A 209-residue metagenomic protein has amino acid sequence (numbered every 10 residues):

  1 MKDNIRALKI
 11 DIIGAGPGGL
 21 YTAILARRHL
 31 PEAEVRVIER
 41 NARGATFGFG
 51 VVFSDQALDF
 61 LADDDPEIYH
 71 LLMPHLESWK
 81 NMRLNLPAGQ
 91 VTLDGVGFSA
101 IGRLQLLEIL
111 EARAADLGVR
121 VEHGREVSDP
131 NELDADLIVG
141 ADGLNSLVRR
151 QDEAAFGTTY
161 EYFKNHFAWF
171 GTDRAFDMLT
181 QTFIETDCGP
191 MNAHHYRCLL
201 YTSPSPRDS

Functional and structural regions predicted by a protein language model:
M1-I5: A short, basic/flexible loop-to-alpha-helix module at the beginning of a structural domain
R6-G16: Beta1/beta-strand and adjacent pyrophosphate-binding region of the FAD-binding site in flavoprotein oxidoreductases
G19: N-terminal Rossmann-fold NAD(P) dinucleotide-binding loop
R27-F47: Glycine-rich FAD pyrophosphate-binding loop
T46-I109: Active-site-adjacent segment of FAD-dependent monooxygenases/related oxidoreductases
L104-V121: Helical element adjacent to the flavin cofactor pocket in flavoenzyme catalytic cores
A112, D134-R207: Conserved FAD-binding catalytic core of PHBH/FMO-like flavoproteins
H123-E132: A conserved short coil-to-beta-strand element within the FAD-binding core of flavoproteins
